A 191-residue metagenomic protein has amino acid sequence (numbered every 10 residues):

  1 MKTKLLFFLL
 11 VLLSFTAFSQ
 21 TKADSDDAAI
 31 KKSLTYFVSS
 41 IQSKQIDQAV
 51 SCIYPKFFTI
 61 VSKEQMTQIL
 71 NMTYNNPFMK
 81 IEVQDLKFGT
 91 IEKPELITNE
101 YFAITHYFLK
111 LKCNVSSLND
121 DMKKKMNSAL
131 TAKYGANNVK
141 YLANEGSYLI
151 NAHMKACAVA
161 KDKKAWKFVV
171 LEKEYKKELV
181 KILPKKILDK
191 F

Functional and structural regions predicted by a protein language model:
M1-S25: Bacterial Sec-dependent N-terminal signal peptides
S19-S39, S43: Short, low-complexity N-terminal intrinsically disordered segments enriched in polar/charged residues
K22-D24, K31-K32, M66-T73, D121-K125 (+1 more regions): Generic detector of short, locally flexible boundary/turn motifs and exposed helical patches
S25-D27, I81, A143-G146: Intrinsically disordered, low-complexity segments enriched in polar/charged residues with Gly/Pro, especially when
K31, D47-F102, H106-Y107, C113-V115: Short solvent-exposed beta->alpha transition segments
S39-Q42, N71-M79, P184, L188: Generic surface-pattern signal
E95-F191: Exposed beta-sheet edge and beta->alpha loop/turn motif
